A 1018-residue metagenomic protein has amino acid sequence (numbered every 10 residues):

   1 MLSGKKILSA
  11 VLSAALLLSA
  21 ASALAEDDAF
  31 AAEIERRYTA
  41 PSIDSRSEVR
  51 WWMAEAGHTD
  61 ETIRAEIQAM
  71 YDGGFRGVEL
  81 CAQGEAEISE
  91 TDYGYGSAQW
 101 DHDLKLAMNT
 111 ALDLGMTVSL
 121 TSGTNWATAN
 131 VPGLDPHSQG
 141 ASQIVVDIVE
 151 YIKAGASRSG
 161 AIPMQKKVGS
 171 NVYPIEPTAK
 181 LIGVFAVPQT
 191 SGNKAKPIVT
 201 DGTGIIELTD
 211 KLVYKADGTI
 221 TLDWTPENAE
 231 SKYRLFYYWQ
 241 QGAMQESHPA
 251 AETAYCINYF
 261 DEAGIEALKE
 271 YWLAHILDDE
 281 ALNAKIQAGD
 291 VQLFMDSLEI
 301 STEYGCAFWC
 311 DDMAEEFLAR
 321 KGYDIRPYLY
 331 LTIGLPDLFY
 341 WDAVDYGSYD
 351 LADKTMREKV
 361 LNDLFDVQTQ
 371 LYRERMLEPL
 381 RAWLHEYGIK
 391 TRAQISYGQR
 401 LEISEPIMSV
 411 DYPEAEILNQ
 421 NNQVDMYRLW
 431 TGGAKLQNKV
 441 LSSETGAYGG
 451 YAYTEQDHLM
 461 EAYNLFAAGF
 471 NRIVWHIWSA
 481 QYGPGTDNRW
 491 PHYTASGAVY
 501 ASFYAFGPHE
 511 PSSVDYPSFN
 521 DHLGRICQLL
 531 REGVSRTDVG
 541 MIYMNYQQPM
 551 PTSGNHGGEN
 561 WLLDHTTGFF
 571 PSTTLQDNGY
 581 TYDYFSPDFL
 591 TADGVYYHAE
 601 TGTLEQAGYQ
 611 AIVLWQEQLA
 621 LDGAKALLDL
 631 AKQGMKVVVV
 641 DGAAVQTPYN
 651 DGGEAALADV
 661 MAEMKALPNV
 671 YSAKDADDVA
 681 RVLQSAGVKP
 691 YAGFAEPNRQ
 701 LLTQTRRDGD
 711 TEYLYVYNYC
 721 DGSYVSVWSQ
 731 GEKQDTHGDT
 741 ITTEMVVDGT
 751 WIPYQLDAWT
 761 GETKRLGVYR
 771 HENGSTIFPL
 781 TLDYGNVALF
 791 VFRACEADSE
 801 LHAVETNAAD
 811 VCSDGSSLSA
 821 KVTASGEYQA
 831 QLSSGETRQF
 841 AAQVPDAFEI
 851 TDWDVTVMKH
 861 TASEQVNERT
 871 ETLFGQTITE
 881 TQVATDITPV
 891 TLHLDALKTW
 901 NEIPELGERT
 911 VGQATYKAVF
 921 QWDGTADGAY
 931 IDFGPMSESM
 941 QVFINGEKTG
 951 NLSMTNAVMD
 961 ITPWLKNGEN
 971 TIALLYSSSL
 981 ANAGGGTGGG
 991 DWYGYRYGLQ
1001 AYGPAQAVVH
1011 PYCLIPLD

Functional and structural regions predicted by a protein language model:
M1-V11: Bacterial N-terminal signal peptides that target proteins for export
L12, L16-A20: Hydrophobic core
S19-D279, I286-D290: Mature N-terminal, pre-catalytic/accessory segment of carbohydrate-active enzymes
S45-E48, T59-R64, G77-V78, I88 (+8 more regions): Carbohydrate-binding surfaces of carbohydrate-active enzymes
G123-P136, A797-D814, R838-A847, S978-D1018: Glycine/proline-rich low-complexity spacer/linker segments in large multi-domain proteins
Y233-Q241, L789-A794, A918, T971-S978: Short, hydrophobic/aromatic-enriched beta-strand segments in well-ordered soluble domains
G912, F920-K948, L952, I972-Y976: Aromatic-lined ligand-binding clefts that engage carbohydrates, nucleic acids, or primary amines
Q921-W922, A957-T971, L975, L980: Short, surface-exposed tryptophan/glycine-enriched loops that mediate extracellular molecular recognition
